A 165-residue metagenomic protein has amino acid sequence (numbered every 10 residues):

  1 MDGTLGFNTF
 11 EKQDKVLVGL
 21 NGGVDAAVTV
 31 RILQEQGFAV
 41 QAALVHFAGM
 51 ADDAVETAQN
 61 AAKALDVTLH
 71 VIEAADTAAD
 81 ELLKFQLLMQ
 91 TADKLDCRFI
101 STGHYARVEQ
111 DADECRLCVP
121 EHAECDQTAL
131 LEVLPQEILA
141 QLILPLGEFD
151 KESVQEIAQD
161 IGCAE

Functional and structural regions predicted by a protein language model:
M1-V133, L142-I143, K151-D160: ATP-dependent adenylation/nucleotidyltransferase module used to activate substrates
E137-L139: A short, charged helix-loop
C163-E165: Ligand-binding/active-site lining segments
